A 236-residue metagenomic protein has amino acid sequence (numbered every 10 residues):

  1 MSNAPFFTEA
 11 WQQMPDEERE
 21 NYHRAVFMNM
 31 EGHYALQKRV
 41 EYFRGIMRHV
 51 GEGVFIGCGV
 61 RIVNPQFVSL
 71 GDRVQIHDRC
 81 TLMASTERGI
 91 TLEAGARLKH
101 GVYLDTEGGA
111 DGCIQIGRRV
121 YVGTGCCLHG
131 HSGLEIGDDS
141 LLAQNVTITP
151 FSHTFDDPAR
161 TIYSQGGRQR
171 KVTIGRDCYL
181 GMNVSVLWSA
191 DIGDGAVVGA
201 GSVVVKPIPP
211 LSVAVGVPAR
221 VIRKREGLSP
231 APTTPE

Functional and structural regions predicted by a protein language model:
M1-G53, D139, N145-V146, P150-A159 (+5 more regions): Terminal amphipathic alpha-helical/low-complexity segments used for targeting or macromolecular assembly
F43, H49, F55-F67: Long amphipathic N-terminal alpha/beta scaffold segment
V54-F55, H77: Short Pro/Gly-enriched beta-strand edge/turn motifs at strand-loop
R61-L70, Q75-A190, V217, R225-T233: Flexible, glycine/small-residue-enriched loop-and-beta-strand segment within the central core of proteins
V186, V204-K206, V221: Basic, gly/Ser/Thr/Pro-rich low-complexity segments located predominantly at protein N termini
D191-V215: C-terminal/domain-terminus segments
